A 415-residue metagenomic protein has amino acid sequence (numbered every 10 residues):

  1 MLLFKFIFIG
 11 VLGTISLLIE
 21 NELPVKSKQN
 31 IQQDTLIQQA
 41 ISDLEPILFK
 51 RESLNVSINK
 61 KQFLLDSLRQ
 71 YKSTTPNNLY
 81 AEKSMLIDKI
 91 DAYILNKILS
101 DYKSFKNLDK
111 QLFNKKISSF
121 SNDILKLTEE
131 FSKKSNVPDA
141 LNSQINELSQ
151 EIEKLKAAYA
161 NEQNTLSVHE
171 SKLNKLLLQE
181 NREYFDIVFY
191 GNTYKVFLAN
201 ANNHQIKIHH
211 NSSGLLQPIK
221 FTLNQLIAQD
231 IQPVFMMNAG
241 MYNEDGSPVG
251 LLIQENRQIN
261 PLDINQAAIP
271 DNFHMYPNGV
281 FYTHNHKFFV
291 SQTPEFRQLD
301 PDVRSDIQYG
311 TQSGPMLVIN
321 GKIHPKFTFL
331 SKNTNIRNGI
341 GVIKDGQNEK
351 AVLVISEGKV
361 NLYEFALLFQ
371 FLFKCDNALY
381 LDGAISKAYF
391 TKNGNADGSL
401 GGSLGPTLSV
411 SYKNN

Functional and structural regions predicted by a protein language model:
M1-F8: N-terminal Sec-pathway targeting helices
K5, S16-P24, K28, Q33 (+7 more regions): Zymogen propeptides
S53-S57, S73-A81, K106, K134-D139: Charged, low-complexity interaction regions
L68-I124: Extended alpha-helical coiled-coil "stalk/arm" regions that act as elongated linkers or oligomerization scaffolds
V234-M237, A378-L379, K387: Alpha/propeptide regions of enzymes that mature by internal proteolysis
G246-F327: Active-site-adjacent helix-turn-beta-strand microarchitecture at beta-sheet edges that either contains or buttresses
V249-N265, I269, P325-N377, S386-N415: Conserved, well-ordered active-site substructure
